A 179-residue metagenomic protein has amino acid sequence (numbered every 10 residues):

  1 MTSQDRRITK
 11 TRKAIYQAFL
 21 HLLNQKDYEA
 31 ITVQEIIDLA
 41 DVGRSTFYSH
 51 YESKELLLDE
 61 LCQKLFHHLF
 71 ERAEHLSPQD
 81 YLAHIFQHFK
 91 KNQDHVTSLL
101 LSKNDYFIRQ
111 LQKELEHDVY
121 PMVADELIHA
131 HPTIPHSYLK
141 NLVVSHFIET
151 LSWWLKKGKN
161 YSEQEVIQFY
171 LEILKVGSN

Functional and structural regions predicted by a protein language model:
M1-K26, E35: Basic, helix-initiating cap at the start of DNA-binding domains
A14-H21, L39, L56-D80, H84-Q87 (+3 more regions): Alpha-helical structural segments
L23, T32-V33, F47, K54 (+1 more regions): Amphipathic alpha-helical segments enriched in hydrophobic/aromatic and basic residues that form the DNA-contacting
L23-K26, L39, A130-H131, L174-K175 (+1 more regions): Cytosolic nucleotide-binding catalytic cores of signal-transduction proteins
D41-H50: Short hydrophobic/aromatic patch on the recognition helix
Q79-D94, N141, S145: Amphipathic alpha-helical segments that line or abut small-molecule/effector binding pockets and mediate allosteric
D105-E149, N179: Amphipathic alpha-helical packing segments from all-alpha helical-bundle domains
W153-N179: C-terminal peripheral helix-coil segments that are non-catalytic and often amphipathic
